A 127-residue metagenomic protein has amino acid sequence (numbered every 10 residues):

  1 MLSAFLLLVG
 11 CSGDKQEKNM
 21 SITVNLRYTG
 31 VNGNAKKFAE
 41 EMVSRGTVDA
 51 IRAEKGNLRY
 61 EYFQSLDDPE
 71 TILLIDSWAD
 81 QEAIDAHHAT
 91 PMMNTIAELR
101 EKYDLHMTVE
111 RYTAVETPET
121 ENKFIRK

Functional and structural regions predicted by a protein language model:
M1-L2: Sec-dependent signal peptide recognition, specifically the positively charged N-region followed immediately by
L8-G10: C-terminal motif of bacterial Sec signal peptides marking the signal peptidase cleavage site
D14-N19, E61-E70, T95-K127: Glycine-rich beta-strand-turn "strand-cap" elements at beta-sheet edges
I22-T29, R59-M92, E110: Short, well-ordered beta-strand segments in beta-rich or mixed alpha/beta enzyme and ligand-binding folds
N34-L58, M92-I96: Short amphipathic alpha-helical segments
